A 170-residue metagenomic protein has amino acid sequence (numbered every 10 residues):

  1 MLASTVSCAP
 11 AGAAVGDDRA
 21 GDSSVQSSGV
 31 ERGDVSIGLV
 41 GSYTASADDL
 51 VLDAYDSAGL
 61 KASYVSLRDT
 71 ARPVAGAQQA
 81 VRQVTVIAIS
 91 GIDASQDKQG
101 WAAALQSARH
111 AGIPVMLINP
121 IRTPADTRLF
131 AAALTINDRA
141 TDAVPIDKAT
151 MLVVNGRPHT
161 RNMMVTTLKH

Functional and structural regions predicted by a protein language model:
T5-A13: Bacterial signal peptide processing site
S24-T44: Short beta-strand segments enriched in small/hydrophobic residues
I37-L67: Short, charged N-terminal beta->alpha structural module
A80-I87: Short acidic/histidine-rich motifs immediately flanking catalytic phosphotransfer sites in two-component signaling
I89-S90, G112-R122: Short beta-strand elements of ligand-binding domains
D97-G112: Catalytic-core regions built around general acid/base machinery
N119-I136: Glycine-rich, charge-decorated loop segments at or immediately adjacent to ligand/cofactor-binding or catalytic sites
I136-H170: Extracellularly exposed regions in secreted/surface proteins, prominently low-complexity, repeat-rich
